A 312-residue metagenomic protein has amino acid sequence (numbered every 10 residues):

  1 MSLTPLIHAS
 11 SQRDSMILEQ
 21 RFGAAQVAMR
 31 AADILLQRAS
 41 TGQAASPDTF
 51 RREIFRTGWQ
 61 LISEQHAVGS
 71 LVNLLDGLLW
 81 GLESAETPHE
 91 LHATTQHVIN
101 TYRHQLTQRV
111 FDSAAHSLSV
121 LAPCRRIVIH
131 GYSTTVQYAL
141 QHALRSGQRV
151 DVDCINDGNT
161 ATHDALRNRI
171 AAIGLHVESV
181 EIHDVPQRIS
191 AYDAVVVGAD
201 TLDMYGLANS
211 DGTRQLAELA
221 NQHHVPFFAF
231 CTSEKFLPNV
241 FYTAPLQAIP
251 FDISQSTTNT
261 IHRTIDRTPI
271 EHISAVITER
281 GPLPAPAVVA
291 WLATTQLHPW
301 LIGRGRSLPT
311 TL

Functional and structural regions predicted by a protein language model:
M1-Q96: Long amphipathic alpha-helical segments
L6, E19-R21, A25, R126-Y132 (+1 more regions): Short, glycine-rich nucleotide/cofactor-binding loops
S15, R30-Q37, R56, Q60 (+9 more regions): Alpha-helical scaffold segments in soluble metabolic enzymes
W59-E86, V98-L106, V110, A115 (+3 more regions): Non-catalytic, soluble scaffold/interaction modules
L79-P123, V128, V136, Q141 (+1 more regions): Ligand-binding beta-strand-loop-alpha-helix segment within the catalytic cores of soluble metabolic enzymes
S133-T134, R214: Alpha-helix N-cap/helix-start capping motif
T135-Q137, F236-L237: Short, active-site-adjacent cap segments at secondary-structure transitions
L144, Q148, I155-L312: Conserved phosphate- and dinucleotide-binding cores of soluble alpha/beta proteins, encompassing both enzyme active
